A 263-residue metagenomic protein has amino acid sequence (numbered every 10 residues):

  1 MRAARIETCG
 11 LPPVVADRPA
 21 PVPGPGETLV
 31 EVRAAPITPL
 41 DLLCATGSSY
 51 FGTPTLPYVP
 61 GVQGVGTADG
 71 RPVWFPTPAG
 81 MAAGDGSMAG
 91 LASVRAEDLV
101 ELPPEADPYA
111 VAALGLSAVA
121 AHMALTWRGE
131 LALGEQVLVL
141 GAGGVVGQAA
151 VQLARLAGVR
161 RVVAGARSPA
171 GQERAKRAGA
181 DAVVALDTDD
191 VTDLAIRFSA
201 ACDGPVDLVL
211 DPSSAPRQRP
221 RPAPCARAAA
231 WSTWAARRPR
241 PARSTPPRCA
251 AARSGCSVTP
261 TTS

Functional and structural regions predicted by a protein language model:
P19-I37, S48-A82, G86: Glycine-rich beta-strand-centered segment in the early N-terminal region that forms part of a ligand/cofactor-binding
V73-G141: NAD(P)H dinucleotide-binding glycine-rich loop of Rossmann-like/cofactor-binding domains, especially the beta1-alpha1
W74, V209-L210, S232: N-terminal Rossmann-like NAD(P) cofactor-binding module of classical short-chain dehydrogenase/reductase
M88, A166-R174, R240-P246: Short, glycine/polar-rich helix-capping loops at beta-to-alpha or helix-loop-helix junctions that flank or form
V111-T188: Mid-domain Rossmann-like dinucleotide-binding core that forms the NAD(H)/NADP(H) cofactor-binding site
G141-A142, S213, A236: NAD(P)H cofactor-binding loop motif with strongest signal on the N-terminal glycine-rich segment
V159, P216-S263: Glycine-rich phosphate-binding loop and adjacent beta-alpha segment of Rossmann(oid) nucleotide-cofactor-binding
V191-D203: Short amphipathic alpha-helix with an adjacent loop that forms part of the alpha/beta core around
